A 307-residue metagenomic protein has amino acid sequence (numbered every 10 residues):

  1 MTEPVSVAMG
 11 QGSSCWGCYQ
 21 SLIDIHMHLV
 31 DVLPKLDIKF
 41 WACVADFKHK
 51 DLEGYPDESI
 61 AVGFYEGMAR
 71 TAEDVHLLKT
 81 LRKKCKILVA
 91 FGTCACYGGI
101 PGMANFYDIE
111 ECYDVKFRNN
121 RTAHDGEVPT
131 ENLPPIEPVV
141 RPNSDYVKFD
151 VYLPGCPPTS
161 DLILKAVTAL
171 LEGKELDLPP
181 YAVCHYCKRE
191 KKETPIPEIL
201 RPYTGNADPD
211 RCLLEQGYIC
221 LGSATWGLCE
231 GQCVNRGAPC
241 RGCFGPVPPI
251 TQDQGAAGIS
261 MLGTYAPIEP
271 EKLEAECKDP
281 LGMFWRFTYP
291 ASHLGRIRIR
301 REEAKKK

Functional and structural regions predicted by a protein language model:
M1-F64, V75, K79-I87, E110-L153 (+1 more regions): Iron-sulfur (Fe-S) cluster-binding modules
G67-A69, T93: Short glycine-/small-residue-rich Rossmann-like dinucleotide-binding loops
T71-A72, Y97: Short glycine-rich, flexible loops that bind phosphorylated cofactors or substrates
C94-P101: Short gly/pro/ser/thr-enriched loop/turn and capping motifs at secondary-structure boundaries
N105-I109: Short, hinge-like loop/turn segments at secondary-structure boundaries
